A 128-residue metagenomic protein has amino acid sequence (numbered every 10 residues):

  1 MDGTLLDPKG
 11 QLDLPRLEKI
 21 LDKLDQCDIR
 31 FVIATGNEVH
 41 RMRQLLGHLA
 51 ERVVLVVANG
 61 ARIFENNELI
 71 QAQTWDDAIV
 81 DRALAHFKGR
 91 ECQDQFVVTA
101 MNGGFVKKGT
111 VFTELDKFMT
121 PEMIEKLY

Functional and structural regions predicted by a protein language model:
M1-G10, I33: Asp-based phosphoryl-transfer active-site loop
P8-K9, M42-Q44, N66-N67, K107-K108: Short glycine-/acidic-enriched loop or helix-start segments at secondary-structure transitions that form or flank
P15-D28, R82, H86: Catalytic-core regions built around general acid/base machinery
L21-Q44, N59, F96-A100: Substrate-recognition element of Asp-dependent hydrolases with the DxDx(T/V) motif
R43-E51, G109-E114: Glycine-rich loop at the start of a catalytic domain that most often binds anionic cofactors/ligands
L49-N66: Structural recognition of alpha->loop->beta junctions
A61-Y128: HAD-like small-molecule phosphatases
